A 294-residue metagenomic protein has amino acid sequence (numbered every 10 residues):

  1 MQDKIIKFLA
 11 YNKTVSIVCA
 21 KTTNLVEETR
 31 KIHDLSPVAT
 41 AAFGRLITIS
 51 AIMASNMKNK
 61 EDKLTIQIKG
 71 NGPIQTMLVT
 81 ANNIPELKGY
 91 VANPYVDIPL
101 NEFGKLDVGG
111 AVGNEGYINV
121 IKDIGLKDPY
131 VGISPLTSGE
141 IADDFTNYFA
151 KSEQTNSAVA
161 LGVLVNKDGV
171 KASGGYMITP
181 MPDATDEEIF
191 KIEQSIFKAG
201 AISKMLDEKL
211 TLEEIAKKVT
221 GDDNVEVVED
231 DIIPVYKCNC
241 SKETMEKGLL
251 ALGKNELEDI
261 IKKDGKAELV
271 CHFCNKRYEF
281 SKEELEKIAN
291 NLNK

Functional and structural regions predicted by a protein language model:
M1-E229: Interaction interfaces in information-processing and related assembly proteins
F197-K294: Cys/His-clustered metal-coordination modules, chiefly Zn-binding fingers
